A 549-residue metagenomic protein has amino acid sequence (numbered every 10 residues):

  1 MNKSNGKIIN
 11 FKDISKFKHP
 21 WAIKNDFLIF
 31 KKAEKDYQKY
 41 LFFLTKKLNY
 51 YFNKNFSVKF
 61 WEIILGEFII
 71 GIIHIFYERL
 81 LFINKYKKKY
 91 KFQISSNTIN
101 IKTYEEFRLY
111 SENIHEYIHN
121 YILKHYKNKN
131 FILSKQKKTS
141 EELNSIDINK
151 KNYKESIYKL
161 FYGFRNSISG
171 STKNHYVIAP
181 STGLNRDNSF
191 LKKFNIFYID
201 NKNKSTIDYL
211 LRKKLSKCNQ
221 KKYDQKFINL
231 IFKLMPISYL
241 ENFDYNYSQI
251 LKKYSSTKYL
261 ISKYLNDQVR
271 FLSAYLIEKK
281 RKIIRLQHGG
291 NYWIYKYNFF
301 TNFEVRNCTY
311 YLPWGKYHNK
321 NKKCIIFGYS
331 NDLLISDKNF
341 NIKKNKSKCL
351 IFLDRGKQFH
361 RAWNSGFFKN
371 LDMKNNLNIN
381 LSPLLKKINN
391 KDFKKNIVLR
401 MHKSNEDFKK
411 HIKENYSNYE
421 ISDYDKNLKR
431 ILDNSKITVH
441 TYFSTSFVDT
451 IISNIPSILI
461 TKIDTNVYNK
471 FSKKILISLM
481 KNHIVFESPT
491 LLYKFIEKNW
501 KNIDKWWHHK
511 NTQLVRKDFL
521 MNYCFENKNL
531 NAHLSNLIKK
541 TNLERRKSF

Functional and structural regions predicted by a protein language model:
M1-F549: Catalytic-core helical/loop segments in enzymes performing group transfer/polymerization on anionic/lipid-linked
